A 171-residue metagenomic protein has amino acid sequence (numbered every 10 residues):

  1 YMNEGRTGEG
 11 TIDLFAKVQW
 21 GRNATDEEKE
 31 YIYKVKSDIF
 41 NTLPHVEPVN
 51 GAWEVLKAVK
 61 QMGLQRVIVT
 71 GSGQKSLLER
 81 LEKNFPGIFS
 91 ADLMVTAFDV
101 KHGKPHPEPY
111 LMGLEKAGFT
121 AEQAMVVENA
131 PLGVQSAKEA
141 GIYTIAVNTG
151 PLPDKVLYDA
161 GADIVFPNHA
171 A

Functional and structural regions predicted by a protein language model:
Y1, P48, R66, V126-V127 (+1 more regions): Conserved SAM-binding loop
M2-F40, N50, A58: A metal-dependent, Asp-based hydrolase signature
T11-A16, Q65-V69, N84-F85, F98-D99 (+1 more regions): N-terminal-biased segments
F15-Q19, L43, N84, K116: Alpha-helical structural context
E27, K57, G73-A171: Asp-based, Mg2+/Mn2+-dependent phosphohydrolase catalytic module
N41-I68: Short, acidic loop-to-helix structural element flanking the phosphoryl-transfer center in phosphate-processing enzymes
